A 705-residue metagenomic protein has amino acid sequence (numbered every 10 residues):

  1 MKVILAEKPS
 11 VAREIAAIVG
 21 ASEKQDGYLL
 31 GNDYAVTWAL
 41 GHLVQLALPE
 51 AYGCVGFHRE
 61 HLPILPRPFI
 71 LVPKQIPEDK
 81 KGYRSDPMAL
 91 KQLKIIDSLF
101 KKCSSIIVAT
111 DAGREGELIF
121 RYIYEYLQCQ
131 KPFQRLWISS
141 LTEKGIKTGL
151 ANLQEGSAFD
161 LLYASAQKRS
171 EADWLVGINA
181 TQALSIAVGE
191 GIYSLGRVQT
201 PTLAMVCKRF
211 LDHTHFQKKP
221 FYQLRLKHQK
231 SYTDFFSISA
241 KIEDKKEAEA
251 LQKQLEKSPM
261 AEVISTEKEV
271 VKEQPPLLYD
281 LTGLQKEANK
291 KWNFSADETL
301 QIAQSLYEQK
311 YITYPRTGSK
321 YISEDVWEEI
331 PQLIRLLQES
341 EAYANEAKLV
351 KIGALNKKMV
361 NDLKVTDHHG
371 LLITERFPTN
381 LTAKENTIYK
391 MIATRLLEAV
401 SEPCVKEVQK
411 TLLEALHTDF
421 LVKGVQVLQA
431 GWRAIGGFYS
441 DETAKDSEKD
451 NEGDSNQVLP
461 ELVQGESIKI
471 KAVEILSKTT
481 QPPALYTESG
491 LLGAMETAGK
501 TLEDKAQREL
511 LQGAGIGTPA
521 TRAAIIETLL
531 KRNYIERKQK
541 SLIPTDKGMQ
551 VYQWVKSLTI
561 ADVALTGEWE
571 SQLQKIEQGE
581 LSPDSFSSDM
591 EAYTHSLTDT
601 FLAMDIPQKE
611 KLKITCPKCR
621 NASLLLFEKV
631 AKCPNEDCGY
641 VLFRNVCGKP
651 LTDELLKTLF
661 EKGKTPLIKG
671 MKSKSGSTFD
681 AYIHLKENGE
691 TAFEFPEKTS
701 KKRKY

Functional and structural regions predicted by a protein language model:
M1-S170, W174, T443, P482: Intrinsically disordered, low-complexity regulatory segments
M1-V3, D111-A112, G189-S194, K268-L277 (+4 more regions): Conserved short loop/turn motifs at secondary-structure junctions
K2, Q25, G82, A89 (+5 more regions): Basic, low-complexity terminal or inter-domain segments flanking catalytic cores
P9-A16, D33-V36, L40, R59-L62 (+18 more regions): Amphipathic alpha-helical transducer elements in NTP-driven molecular machines
L30-N32, K227-S231, E414-T418, S675: Short strand-coil-strand connectors
M88, E143-H228, K268-E269: C-terminal or mid-to-C-terminal helical accessory/interaction module adjacent to the motor/catalytic core
D244-Y279, Q285: Metal- or metallocofactor-binding catalytic centers and their adjacent structured scaffolds across diverse enzyme
